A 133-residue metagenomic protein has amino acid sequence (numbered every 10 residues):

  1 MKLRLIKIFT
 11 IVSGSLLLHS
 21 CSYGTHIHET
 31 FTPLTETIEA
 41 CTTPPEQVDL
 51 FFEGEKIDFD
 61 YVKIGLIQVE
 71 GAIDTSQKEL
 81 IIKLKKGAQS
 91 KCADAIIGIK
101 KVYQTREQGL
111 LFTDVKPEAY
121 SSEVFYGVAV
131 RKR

Functional and structural regions predicted by a protein language model:
M1-T10: Bacterial N-terminal signal peptides that target proteins for export
L17-S20: C-terminal motif of bacterial Sec signal peptides marking the signal peptidase cleavage site
S22-G24: Bacterial signal peptide processing site
F31-F51: Post-signal peptide N-terminal segment of mature Sec-exported envelope proteins
P45, V62-I64, A93-D94, Y120-V124: Extracytoplasmic
I57, Q104-R133: Short acidic, glycine/proline-enriched helix-loop-strand junctions
V62-Q108: Short, well-ordered alpha-helical segments
